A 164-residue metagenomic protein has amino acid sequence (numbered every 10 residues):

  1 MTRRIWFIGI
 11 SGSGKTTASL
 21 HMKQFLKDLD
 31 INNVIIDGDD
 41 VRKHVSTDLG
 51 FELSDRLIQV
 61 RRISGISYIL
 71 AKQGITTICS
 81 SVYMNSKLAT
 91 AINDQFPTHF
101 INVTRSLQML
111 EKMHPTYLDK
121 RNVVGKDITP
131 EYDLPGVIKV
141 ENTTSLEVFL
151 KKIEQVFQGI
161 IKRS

Functional and structural regions predicted by a protein language model:
R4: Walker A (P-loop) ATP-phosphate-binding motif of ABC ATPase nucleotide-binding domains
F7: Hydrophobic anchor at the beta1->P-loop junction of P-loop NTPases
S11: The conserved Walker
K15: Conserved lysine of the Walker
L20-G65: Conserved substrate/cofactor phosphate-moiety recognition/catalytic segment in nucleotide-dependent phosphotransferases
D40-R42, Y83-N85, T104-L110, S145-L146: Conserved nucleotide-binding/hydrolysis micro-motifs of P-loop NTPases
E52-F100, L107: Glycine-rich phosphate-binding loop used to anchor ATP phosphates in small-molecule kinases, encompassing both
T104, K112-S164: Small-molecule kinase domains that catalyze NTP-dependent phosphoryl transfer to phosphate-bearing small molecules
